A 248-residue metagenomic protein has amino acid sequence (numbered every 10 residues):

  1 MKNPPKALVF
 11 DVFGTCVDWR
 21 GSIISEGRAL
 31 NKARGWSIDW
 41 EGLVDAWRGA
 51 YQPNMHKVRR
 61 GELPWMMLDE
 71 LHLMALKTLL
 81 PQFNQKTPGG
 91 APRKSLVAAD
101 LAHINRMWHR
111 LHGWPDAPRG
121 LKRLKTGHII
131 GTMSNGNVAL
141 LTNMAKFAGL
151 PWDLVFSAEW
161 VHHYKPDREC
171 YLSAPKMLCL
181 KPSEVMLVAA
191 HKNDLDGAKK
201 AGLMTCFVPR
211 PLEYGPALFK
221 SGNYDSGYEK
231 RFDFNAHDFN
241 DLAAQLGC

Functional and structural regions predicted by a protein language model:
M1-G49, P81, K200: Active-site neighborhood of HAD-like aspartate-dependent phosphohydrolases
M1-K6, P118, K122, M133-C248: Asp-based, Mg2+/Mn2+-dependent phosphohydrolase catalytic module
W19, L111-W114, W152: Tryptophan-centric aromatic hotspots in well-structured domains and transmembrane helices
I23-N31, W47-Y51, H72, L101-W108 (+1 more regions): Hydrophobic alpha-helical core bundles mediating ligand binding, dimerization, or RNAP-core interactions
R34, E41-A102: A metal-dependent, Asp-based hydrolase signature
A50, T126-G127, A158: Structured helix-beta-strand junction loops
W65-L73, P88-G131, R168: Short, acidic loop-to-helix structural element flanking the phosphoryl-transfer center in phosphate-processing enzymes
